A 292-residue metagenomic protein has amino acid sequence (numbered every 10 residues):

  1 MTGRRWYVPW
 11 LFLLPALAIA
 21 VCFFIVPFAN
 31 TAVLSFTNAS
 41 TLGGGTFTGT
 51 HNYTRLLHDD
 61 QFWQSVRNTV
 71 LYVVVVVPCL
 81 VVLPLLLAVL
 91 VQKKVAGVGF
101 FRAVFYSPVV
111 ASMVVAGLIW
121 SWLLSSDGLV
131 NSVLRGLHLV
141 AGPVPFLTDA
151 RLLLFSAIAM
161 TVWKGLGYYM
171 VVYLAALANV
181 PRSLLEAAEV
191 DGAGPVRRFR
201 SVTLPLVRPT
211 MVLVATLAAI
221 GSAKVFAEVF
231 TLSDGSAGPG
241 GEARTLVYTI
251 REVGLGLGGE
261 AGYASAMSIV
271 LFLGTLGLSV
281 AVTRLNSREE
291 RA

Functional and structural regions predicted by a protein language model:
R5-A292: A structural signal for multi-pass alpha-helical bundles of membrane permease subunits that mediate small-molecule
